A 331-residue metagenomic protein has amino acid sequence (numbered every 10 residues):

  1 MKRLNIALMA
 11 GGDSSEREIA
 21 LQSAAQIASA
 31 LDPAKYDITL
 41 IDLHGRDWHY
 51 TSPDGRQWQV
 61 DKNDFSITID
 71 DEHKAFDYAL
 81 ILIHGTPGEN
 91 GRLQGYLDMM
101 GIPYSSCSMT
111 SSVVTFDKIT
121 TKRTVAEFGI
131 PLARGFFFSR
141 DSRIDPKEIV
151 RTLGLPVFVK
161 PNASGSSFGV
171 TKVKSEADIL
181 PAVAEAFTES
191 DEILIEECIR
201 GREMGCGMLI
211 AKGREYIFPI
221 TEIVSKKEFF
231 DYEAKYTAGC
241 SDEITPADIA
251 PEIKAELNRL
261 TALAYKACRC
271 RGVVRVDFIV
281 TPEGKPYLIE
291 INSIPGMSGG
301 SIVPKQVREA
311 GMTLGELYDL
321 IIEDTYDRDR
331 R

Functional and structural regions predicted by a protein language model:
M1-T110, V114-F116, T120, E127 (+2 more regions): ATP-binding N-terminal substructure of ATP-dependent carboxylate-amine bond-forming enzymes
K2-A10, Q22, I38, H73 (+1 more regions): Active-site nucleotide/adenylate-binding loops and adjacent lid/helix of ATP-dependent enzymes
K2-L4, M9-D13, G129, A250-R331: ATP-dependent carboxylate activation and anion-phosphoryl transfer catalytic cores that bind Mg-ATP to form
L4, W48, A133, L153-L155 (+5 more regions): Change "...and in nucleic-acid phosphodiester-cleaving endonucleases..." to "...and in nucleic-acid processing enzymes
T86, P161-N162, E197-C198, Y265-R269: Short Gly/Pro-enriched turn/cap motifs at secondary-structure boundaries
G95-Y104, S175-L180, E309-M312: A glycine- and small-aliphatic-rich helix-loop capping segment at beta-alpha/alpha-beta transitions that lines
K174-R259, V280-Y287: Phosphate-binding site of ATP-dependent enzymes
